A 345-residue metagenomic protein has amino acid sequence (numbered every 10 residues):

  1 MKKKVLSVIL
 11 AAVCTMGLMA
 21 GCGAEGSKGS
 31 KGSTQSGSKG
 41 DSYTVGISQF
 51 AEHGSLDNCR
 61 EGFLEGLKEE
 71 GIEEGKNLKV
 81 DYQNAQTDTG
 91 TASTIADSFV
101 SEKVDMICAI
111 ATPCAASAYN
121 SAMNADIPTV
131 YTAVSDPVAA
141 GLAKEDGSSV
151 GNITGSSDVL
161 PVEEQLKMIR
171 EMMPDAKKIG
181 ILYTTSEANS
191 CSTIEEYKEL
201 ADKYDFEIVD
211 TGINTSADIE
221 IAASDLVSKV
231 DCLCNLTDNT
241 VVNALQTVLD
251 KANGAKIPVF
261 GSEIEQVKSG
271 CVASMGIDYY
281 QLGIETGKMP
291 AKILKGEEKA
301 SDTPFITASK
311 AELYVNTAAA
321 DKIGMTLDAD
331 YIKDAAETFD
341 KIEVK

Functional and structural regions predicted by a protein language model:
M1-T44, E69, E73, K345: Short, low-complexity disordered leader/linker segments with a strong preference for bacterial N-terminal type II
K39, D136-K178, I277-E298: Hydrophobic alpha-helical segments within soluble ligand-binding/sensing domains
T44-E70, D81-G90, S186-S190, N239-N243: Extracytoplasmic "Venus flytrap"
V45, F63, T154-A201, P304-A320: An alpha-beta-alpha
K79-S101, T211-L226: Structural motif
A85-K144, D238-S262: Beta-alpha junction/loop-to-helix N-cap segments that form part of ligand/metal-binding clefts
A188-E263: Pocket-lining segment of extracytoplasmic ligand-binding domains
K292-K345: Hinge/cleft segment of the Venus flytrap/periplasmic-binding protein
